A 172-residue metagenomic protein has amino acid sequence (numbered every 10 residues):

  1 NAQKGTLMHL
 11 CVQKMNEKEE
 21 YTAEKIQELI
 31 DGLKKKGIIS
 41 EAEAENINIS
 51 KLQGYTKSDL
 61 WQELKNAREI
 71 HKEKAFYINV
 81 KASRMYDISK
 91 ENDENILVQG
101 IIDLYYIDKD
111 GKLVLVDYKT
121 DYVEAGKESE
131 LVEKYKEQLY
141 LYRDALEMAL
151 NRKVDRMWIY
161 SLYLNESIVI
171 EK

Functional and structural regions predicted by a protein language model:
N1-K172: Structural signature of nuclease core domains in nucleic-acid processing machines
